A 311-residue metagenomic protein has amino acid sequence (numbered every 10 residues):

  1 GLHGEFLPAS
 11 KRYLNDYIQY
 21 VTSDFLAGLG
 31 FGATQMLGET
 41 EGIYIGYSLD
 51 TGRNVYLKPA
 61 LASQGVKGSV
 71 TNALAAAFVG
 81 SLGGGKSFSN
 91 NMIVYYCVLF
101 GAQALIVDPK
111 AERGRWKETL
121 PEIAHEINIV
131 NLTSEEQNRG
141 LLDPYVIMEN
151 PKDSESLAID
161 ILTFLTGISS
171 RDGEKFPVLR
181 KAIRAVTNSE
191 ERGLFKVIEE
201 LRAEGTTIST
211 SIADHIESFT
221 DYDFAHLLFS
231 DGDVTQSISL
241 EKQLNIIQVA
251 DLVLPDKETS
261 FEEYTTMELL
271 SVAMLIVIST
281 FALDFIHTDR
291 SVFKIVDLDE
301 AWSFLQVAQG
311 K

Functional and structural regions predicted by a protein language model:
G1-A75: Basic- and hydrophobic-enriched, low-structure N-terminal and domain-boundary segments that flank ATP-binding catalytic
L61-G84, S89-Y95, V107, A111 (+1 more regions): Conserved P-loop NTPase motor cores
G80-D143: Walker A/P-loop NTP-binding active-site region of P-loop NTPases, recognizing the glycine-rich GxxxxGKT/S
S81-G84, M92-F100, W116-T119, I123 (+5 more regions): Generic, well-ordered alpha-helical scaffold segments in large soluble proteins
T133-Q236, E241: Helical/strand "switch-coupling" subdomains that flank nucleotide/phosphate-binding cores, especially in P-loop NTPases
S169, L252-L254, S303-L305: Short acidic, S/G/P-rich loop/turn micro-motifs used as interaction or catalytic elements
T235, A250-L252: Conformational switch/transducer regions in large eukaryotic molecular machines and scaffolds
N245-I247, V296: Hydrophobic positions in the central parallel beta-sheet of the AAA+
